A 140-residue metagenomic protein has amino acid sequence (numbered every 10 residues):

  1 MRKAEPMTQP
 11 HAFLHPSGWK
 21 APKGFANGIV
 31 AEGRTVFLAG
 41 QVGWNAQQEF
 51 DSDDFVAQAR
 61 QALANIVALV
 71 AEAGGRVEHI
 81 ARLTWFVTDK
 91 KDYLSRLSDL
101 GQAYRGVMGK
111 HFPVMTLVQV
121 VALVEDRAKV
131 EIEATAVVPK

Functional and structural regions predicted by a protein language model:
M1-A81, V87-K140: N-terminal presequence-like segments and the immediate start of the first folded domain
